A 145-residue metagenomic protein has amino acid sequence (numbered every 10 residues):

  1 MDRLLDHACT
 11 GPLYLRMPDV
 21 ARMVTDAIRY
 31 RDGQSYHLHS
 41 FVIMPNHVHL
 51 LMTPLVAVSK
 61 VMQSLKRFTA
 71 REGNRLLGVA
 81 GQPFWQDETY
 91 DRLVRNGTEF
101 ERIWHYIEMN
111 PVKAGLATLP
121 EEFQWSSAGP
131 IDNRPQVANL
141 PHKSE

Functional and structural regions predicted by a protein language model:
M1-E145: Short catalytic/metal-binding and nucleic-acid-binding patches
